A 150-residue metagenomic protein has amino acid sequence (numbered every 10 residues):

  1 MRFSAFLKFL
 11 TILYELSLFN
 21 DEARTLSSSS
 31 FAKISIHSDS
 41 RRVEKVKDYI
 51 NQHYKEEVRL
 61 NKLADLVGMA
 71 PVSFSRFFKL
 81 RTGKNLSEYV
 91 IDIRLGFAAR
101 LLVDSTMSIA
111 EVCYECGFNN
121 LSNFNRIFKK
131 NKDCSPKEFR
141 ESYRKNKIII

Functional and structural regions predicted by a protein language model:
R2-D48, Q52, E56, N61-V67 (+2 more regions): Short, Lys/Arg-enriched, Trp-marked, Pro/Gly-tolerant hinge/linker segments that flank
D48, Q52, E57-A64, M69 (+2 more regions): Terminal helix-turn-helix DNA-binding modules in bacterial transcription factors
F74, F78, N123-F124, F128: Short hydrophobic/aromatic patch on the recognition helix
R126-I150: Short hairpin/turn module used for nucleic-acid contact or packing/dimerization
